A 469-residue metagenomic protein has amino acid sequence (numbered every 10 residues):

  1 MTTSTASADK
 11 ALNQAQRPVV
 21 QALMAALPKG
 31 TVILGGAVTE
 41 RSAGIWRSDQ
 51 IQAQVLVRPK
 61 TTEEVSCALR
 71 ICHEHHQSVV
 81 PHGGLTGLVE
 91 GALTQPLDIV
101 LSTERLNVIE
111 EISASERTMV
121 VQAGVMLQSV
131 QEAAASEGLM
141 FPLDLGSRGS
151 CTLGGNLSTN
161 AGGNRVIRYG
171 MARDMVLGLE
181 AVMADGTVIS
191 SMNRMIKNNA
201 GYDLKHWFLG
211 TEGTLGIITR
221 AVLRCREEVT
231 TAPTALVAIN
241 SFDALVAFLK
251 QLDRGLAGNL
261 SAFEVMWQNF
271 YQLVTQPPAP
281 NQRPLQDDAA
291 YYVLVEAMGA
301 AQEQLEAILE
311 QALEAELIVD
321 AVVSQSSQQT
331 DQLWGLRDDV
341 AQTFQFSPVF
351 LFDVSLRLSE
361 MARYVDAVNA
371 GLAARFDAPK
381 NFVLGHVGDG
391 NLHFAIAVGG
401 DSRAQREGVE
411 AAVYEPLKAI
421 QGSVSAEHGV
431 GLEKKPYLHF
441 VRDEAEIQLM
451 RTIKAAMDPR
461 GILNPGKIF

Functional and structural regions predicted by a protein language model:
M1-R70, G87-R117, G146, F270-Q282 (+2 more regions): N-terminal flexible segment immediately upstream of the FAD-binding catalytic core in FAD-dependent oxidoreductases
K29, A419-V430, P459-L463: Alpha-helix capping/hinge segments and adjacent helical runs
L34-S42, L223, A238, A244-A412 (+2 more regions): C-terminal substrate-recognition/cap domain of FAD-linked oxidoreductases
V108-E264, L463: FAD-binding subdomain of flavoenzyme oxidoreductases
T187, K435-F469: Activity-critical C-terminal alpha-helical subdomain
